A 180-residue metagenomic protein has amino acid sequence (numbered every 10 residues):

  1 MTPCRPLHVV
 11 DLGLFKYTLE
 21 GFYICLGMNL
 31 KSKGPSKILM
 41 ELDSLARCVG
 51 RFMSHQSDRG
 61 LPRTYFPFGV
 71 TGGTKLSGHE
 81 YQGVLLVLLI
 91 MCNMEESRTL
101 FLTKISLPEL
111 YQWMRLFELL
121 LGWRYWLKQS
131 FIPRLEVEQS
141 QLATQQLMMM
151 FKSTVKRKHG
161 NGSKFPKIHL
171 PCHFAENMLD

Functional and structural regions predicted by a protein language model:
M1-G83, V87, S97-T99, S106 (+1 more regions): Domain-level detector for long, ordered catalytic/regulatory cores in large eukaryotic signaling and trafficking
F101-D180: Alpha-helical bundle/repeat cores within regulatory domains of eukaryotic proteins
